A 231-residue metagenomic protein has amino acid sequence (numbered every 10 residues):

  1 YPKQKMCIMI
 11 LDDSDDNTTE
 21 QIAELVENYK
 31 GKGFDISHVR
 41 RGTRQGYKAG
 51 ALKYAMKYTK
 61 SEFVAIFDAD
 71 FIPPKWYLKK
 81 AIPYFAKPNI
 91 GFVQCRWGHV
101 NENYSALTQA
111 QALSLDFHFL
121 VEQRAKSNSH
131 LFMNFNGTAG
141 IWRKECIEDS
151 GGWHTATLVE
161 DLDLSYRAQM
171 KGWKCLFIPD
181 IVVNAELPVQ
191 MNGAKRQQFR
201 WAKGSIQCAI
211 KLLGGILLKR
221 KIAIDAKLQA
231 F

Functional and structural regions predicted by a protein language model:
Y1-K5: Short, acidic, metal-binding catalytic loop of nucleotide-sugar glycosyltransferases
M6-S14, S37-H38: Hydrophobic targeting segments
D12-I22, T43-Q45: A conserved acidic beta->alpha catalytic loop
S14, D68-I72, A156: The conserved acidic donor/metal-binding loop of glycosyltransferases
D16-N17, G46, F71-P73, G98-N101 (+2 more regions): A short, conserved beta-strand element in the Rossmann-like catalytic core that flanks the donor/metal-binding loop
E24-F63, K75-L158, M191-Q229: Long helical/loop segments within the catalytic core of UDP-sugar-dependent glycosyltransferases, especially the large
A156, S165-V183: Catalytic donor-sugar/metal-binding loop of nucleotide-sugar-dependent glycosyltransferases
P179-G193: Active-site donor/metal-binding and catalytic loop motifs of nucleotide-sugar-dependent glycosylation enzymes
